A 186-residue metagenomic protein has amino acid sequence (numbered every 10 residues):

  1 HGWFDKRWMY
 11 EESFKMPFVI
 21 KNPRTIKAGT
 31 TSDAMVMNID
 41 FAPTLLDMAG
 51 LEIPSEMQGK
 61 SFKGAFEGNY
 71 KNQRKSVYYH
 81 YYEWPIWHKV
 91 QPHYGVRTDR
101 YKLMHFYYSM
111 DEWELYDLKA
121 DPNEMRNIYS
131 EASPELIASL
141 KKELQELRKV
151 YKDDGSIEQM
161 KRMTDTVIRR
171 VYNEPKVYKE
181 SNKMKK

Functional and structural regions predicted by a protein language model:
H1-T30, M37: Histidine-centered active-site microenvironments of extracellular/periplasmic hydrolases and transferases
E11-K15, V36, M57, Q91 (+2 more regions): Short, solvent-exposed loop/turn segments at the edges of secondary structure
K15, I128-K186: Long, internal low-complexity/basic segments
V19, H93-G95, L115: Conserved hydrophobic/aromatic beta-strand scaffold that supports enzyme active sites
A28-Y94, E135-S139, Q159: Polar, surface-exposed loop/tail segments that function as active-site lids or cofactor/substrate-recognition elements
A42-L46, G50, K63, Y116 (+2 more regions): Non-transmembrane alpha-helical segments in soluble domains of secreted/periplasmic/extracellular proteins
M104-Y108: Short beta-strand micro-motifs enriched in acidic
D121: Intrinsically disordered, low-complexity polar regions and short flexible loop motifs
